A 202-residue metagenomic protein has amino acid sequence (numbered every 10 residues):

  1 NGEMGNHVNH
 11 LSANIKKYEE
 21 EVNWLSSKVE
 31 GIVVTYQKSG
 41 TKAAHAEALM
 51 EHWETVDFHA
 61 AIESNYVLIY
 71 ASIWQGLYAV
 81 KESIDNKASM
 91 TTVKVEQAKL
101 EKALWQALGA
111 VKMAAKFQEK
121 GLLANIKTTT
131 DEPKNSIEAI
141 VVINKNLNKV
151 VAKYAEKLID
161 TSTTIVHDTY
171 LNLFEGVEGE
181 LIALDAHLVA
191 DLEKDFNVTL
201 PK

Functional and structural regions predicted by a protein language model:
N1-K202: Mature extracytoplasmic or organellar-lumen-exposed domains after removal of signal/transit peptides
